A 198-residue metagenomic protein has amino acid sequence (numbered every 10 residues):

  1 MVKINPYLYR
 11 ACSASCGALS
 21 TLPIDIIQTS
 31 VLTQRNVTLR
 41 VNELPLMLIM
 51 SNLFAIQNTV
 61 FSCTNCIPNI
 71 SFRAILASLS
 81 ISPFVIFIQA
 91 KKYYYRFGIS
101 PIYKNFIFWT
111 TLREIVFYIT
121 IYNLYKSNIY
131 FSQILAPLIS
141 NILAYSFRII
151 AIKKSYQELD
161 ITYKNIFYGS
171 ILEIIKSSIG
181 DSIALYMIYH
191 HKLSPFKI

Functional and structural regions predicted by a protein language model:
V2-T33, T38-Y156, Y163-I198: Alpha-helical transmembrane segments of eukaryotic organelle membrane transporters and related multi-pass membrane
